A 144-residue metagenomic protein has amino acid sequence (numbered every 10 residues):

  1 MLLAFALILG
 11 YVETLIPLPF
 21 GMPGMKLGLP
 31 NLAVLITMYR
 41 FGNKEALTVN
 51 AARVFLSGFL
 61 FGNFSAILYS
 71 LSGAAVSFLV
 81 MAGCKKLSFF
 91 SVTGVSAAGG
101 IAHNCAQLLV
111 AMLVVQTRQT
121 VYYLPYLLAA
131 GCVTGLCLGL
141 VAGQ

Functional and structural regions predicted by a protein language model:
M1, I8, V49, S70-A102: Short helix-perturbing small/polar motifs within transmembrane alpha-helices
M1-T37: Hydrophobic transmembrane alpha-helices
F5-V12, A52-G62, A102-A106: Aromatic-anchored segments of alpha-helical transmembrane domains
E13, P17, G21, F41 (+3 more regions): Short helix-capping/hinge motifs at transmembrane helix termini and TM-loop junctions
P17-L29, E45-V54, F89: Hydrophobic, membrane-facing alpha-helical anchors
G24-A33, A51-A52, L71-L79: Hydrophobic alpha-helical segments embedded in the membrane of multi-pass proteins
L29-N43, V80-K85: Generic transmembrane alpha-helix motif of multi-pass integral membrane proteins
N63, I67-L68, K86-Q144: Membrane-embedded alpha-helical hairpins and interfacial helices in multi-pass inner-membrane proteins
